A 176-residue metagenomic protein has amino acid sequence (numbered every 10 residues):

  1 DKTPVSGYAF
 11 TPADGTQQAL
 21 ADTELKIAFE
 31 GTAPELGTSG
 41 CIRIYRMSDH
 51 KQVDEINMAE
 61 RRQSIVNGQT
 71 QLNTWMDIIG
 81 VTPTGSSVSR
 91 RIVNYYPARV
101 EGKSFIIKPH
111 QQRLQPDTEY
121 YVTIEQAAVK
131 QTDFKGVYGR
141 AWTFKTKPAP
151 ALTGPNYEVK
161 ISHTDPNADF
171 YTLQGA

Functional and structural regions predicted by a protein language model:
D1-P150: Acidic, low-complexity Ser/Thr/Gly/Pro-rich repeat segments typical of extracellular/periplasmic and surface-exposed
K147-G175: Right-handed parallel beta-helix/beta-solenoid
